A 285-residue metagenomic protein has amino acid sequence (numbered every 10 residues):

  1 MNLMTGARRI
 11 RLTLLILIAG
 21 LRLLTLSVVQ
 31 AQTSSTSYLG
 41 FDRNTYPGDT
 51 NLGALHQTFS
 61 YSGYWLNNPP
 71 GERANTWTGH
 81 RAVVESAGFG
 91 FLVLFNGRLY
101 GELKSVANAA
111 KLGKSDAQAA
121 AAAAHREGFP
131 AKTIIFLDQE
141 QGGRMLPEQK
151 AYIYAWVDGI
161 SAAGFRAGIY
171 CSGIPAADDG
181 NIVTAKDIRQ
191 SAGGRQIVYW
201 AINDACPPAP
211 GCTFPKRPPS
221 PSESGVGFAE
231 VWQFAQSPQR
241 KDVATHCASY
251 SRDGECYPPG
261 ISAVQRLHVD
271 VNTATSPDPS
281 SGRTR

Functional and structural regions predicted by a protein language model:
M1-R9: N-terminal secretory signal peptides that target proteins for export/translocation
T13-T25: Bacterial N-terminal signal peptides
S27-Q30: Sec/Tat signal peptide C-region and signal peptidase I cleavage site
Q32-T45, L52, I188-R285: Functionally critical loop-and-helix segments that line ligand-binding/catalytic clefts of soluble enzyme domains
T33-A163: Substrate-binding cleft of extracellular glycoside hydrolase catalytic domains
Y64, V93, I169, Y199-A201: Structural beta-sheet core signal
Q149, A177-R189: Active-site-adjacent substructure of cysteine-protease-like catalytic cores
A163-N181, V231: Aromatic-lined carbohydrate-recognition surfaces of secreted/lumenal glycan-active proteins
